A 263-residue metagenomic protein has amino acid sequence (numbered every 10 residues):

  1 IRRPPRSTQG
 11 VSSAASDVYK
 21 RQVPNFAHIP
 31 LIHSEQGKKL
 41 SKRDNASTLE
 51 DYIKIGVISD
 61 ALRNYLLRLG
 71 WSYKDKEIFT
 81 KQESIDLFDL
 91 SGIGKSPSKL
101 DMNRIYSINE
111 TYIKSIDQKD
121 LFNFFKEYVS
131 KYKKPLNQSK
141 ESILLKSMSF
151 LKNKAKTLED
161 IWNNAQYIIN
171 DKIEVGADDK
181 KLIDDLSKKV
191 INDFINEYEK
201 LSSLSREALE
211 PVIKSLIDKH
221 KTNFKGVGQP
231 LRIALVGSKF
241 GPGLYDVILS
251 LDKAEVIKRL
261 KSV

Functional and structural regions predicted by a protein language model:
R3-Y19: Short, small-residue-biased leader/transition segments that mark boundaries at the very start of proteins
K20-E174, V236-V263: Catalytic adenosine-cofactor/nucleotide-binding cores of aminoacyl-tRNA synthetases and other
S98, Q118, R206, F224-G228: Alpha-helix N-cap/helix-initiation sites
D179-E199: Long, charged low-complexity interaction segments
I195-K225: C-terminal hydrophobic structural anchor segments that stabilize assembly/packing rather than catalytic chemistry
